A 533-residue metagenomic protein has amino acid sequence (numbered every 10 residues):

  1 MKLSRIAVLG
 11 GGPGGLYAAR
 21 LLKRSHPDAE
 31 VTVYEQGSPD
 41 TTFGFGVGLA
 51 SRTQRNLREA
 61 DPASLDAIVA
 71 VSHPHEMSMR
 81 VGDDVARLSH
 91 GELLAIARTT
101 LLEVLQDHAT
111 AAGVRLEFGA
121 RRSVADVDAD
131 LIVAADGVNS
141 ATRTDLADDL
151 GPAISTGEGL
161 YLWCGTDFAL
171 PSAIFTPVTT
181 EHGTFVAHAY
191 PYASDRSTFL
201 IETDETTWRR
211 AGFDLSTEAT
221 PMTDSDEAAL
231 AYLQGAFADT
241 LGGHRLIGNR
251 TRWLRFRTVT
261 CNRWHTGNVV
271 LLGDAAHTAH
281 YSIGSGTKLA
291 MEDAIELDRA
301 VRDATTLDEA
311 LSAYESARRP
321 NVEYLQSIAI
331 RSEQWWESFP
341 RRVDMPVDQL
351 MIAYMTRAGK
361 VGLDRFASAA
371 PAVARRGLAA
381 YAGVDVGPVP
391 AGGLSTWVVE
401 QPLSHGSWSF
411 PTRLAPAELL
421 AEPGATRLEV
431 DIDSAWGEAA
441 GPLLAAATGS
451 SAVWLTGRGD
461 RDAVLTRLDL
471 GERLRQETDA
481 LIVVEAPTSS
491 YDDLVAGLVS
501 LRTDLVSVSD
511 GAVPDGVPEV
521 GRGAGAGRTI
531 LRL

Functional and structural regions predicted by a protein language model:
K2-L3, A50-W163, A380-W397: Conserved N-terminal helical subregion
K2-L3, R24, A70, R299-R427: C-terminal helical "tail/cap" subdomain of flavin- and related membrane-associated enzymes
V8-K23, V133-A134, R252-R331: Conserved mid-domain beta->alpha element of the FAD-binding
G14, P39, N139: Conserved Rossmann-like nucleotide-cofactor binding loop
K23-F43: Glycine-rich FAD pyrophosphate-binding loop
S38-N56: Conserved N-terminal glycine-rich FAD pyrophosphate-binding loop of Rossmann-like flavoproteins
A173-L254: Conserved FAD/dinucleotide-binding core of flavoprotein oxidoreductases
L394-L533: Structured N-terminal alpha/beta-domain signature that marks small ligand/cofactor-binding or signaling modules
